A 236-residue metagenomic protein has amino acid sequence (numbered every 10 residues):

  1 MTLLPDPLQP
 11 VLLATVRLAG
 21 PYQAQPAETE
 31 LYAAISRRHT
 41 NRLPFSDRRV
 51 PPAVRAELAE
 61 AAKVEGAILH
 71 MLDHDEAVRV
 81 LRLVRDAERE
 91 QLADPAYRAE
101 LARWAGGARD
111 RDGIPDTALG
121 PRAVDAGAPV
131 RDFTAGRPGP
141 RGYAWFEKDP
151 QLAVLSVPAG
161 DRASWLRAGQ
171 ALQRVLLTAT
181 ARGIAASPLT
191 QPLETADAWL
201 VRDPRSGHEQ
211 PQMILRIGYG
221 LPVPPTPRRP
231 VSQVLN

Functional and structural regions predicted by a protein language model:
M1-N236: Acidic, surface-exposed loops and disordered segments
